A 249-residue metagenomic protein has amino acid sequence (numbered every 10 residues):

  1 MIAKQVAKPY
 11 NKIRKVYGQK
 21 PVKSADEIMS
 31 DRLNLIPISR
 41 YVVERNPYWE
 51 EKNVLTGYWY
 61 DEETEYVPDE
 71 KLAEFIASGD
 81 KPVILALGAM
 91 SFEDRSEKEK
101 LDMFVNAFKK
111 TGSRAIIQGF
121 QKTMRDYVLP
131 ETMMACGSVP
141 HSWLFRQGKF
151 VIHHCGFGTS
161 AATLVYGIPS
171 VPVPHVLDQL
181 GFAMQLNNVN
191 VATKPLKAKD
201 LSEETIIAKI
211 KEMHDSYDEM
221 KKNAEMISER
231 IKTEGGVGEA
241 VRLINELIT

Functional and structural regions predicted by a protein language model:
M1-P82, L87-A89, D94-M103, K109-S113 (+3 more regions): Nucleotide-sugar-dependent glycosyltransferase catalytic domains
K71, V139-P140, G158, S202-T205: Short acidic active-site motifs
L85-G88, L101-G137: Catalytic donor nucleotide-activated moiety binding site of glycosyltransferases and closely related
E131, Y166-G167, N187-A192: Acidic, glycine-centered active-site loop in nucleotide-sugar glycosyltransferases
M134-S138, K194-K197: Short acidic-hydrophobic, aromatic-tinged amphipathic segments that line or gate anion-handling sites
C136-Q185: A donor-sugar binding/catalytic signature common to diverse glycosyltransferases and related nucleotide-sugar
L177-K209: Change "using UDP/GDP/dTDP sugars" to "using nucleotide sugars
E203-T249: C-terminal amphipathic helix plus adjacent low-complexity, charged tail appended to glycosyltransferase catalytic
